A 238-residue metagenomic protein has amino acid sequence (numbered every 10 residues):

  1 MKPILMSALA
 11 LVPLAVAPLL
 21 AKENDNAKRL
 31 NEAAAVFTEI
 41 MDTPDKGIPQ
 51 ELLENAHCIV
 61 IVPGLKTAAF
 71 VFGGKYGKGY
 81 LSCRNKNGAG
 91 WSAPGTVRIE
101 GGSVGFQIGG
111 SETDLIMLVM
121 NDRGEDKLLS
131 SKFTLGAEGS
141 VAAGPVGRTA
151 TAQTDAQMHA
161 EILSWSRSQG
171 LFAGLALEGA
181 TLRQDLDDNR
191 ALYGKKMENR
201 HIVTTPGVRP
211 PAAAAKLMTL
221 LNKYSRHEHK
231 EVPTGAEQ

Functional and structural regions predicted by a protein language model:
M1-A8: Bacterial N-terminal signal peptides that target proteins for export
L9-L14: Hydrophobic helical h-region of N-terminal Sec-dependent signal peptides in bacterial secretory/periplasmic proteins
V16-A21: Sec/Tat signal peptide C-region and signal peptidase I cleavage site
K22-Q238: Small-residue-enriched, tightly packed secondary-structure blocks
